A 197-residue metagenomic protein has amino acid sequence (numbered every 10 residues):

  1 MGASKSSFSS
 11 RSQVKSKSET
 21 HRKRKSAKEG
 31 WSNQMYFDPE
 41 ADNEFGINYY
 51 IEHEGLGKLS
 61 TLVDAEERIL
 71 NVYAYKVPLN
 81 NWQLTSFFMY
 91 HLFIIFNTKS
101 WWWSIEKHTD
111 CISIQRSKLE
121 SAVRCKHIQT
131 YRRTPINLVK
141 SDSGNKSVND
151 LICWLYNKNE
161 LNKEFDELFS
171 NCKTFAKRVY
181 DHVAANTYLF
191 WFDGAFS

Functional and structural regions predicted by a protein language model:
A3-K173, R178-F196: Non-catalytic ligand/cofactor/substrate-binding and regulatory segments of enzyme domains
